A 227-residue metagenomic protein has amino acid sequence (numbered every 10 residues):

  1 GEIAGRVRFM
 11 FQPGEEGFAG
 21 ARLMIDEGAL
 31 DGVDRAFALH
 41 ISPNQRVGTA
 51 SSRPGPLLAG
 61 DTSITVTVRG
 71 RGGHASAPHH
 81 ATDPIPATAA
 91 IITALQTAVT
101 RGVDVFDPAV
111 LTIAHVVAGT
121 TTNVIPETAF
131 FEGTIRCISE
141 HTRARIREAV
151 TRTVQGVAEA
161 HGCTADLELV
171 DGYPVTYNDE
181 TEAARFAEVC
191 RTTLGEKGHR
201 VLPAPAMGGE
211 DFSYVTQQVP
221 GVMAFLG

Functional and structural regions predicted by a protein language model:
G1-I3, H161: Proteins with a high burden of low-complexity, intrinsically disordered sequence enriched in S/T/G/P/A and R, requiring
I3-P126, G209-E210: Histidine/acidic-residue-rich, glycine-tolerant segments that coordinate divalent metal ions
P86-G227: Metal-dependent amide/peptide-bond hydrolase catalytic core, centered on the "pita-bread" metallohydrolase fold
